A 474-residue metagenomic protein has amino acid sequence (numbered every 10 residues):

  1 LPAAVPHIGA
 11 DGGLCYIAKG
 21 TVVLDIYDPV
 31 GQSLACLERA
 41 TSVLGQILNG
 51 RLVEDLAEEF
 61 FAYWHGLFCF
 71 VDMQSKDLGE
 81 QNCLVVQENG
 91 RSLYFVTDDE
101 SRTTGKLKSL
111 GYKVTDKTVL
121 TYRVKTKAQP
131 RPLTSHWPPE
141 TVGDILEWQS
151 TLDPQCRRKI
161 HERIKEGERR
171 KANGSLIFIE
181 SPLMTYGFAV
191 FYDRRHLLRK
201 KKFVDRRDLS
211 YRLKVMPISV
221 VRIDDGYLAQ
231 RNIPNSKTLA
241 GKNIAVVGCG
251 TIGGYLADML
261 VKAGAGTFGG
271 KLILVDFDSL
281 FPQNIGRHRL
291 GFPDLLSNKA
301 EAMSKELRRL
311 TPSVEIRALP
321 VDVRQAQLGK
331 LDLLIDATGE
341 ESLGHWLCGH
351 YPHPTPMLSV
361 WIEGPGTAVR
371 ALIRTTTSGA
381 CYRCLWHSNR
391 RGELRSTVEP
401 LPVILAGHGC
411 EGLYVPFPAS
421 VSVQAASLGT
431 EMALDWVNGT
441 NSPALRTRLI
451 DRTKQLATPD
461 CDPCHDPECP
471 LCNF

Functional and structural regions predicted by a protein language model:
L1-G20: Compact alpha/beta protein-protein interaction domains typified by the UBC
A35-V53: Ser/Thr/Pro-rich, low-complexity mucin-like regions that serve as glycosylated stalks/linkers or repetitive adhesive
R51-Y63: Short, glycine/acidic-rich hinge or "gate" loops at secondary-structure transitions that mediate conformational
L67-Y211, K330-L333, A337-F474: Glycine-rich phosphate/adenylate-binding loop
T185-N243, T267: N-terminal charged helix/coil linker that caps or initiates catalytic domains
N235-G269, I273-F281: Glycine-rich adenosine-cofactor-binding loop
K271-T311: Glycine-rich phosphate-binding loop and adjoining beta1-alpha1-beta2 segment of Rossmann-like nucleotide-binding folds
A302-K330, T338-S342: A structured beta-alpha segment of the ubiquitous adenosine-cofactor-binding alpha/beta core
